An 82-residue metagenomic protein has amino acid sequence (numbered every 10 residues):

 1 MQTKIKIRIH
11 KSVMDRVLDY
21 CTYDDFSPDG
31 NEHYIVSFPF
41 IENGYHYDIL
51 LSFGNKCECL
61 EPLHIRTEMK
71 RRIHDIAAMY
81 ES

Functional and structural regions predicted by a protein language model:
M1-S82: Polybasic (Lys/Arg-rich)
